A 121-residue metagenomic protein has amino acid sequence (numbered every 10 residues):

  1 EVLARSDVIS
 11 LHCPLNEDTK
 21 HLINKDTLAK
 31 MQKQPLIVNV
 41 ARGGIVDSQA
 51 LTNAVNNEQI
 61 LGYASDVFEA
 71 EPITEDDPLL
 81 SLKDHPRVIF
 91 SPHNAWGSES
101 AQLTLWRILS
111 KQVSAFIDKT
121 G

Functional and structural regions predicted by a protein language model:
V2-A4, L28-M31, L82-K83: A short, aliphatic-rich alpha-helical micro-motif
V2-L22, N39: Rossmann-like NAD(P)-binding element
L11, K25-L28, P86-F90: Short amphipathic alpha-helical segments, especially helix-boundary/capping motifs
L15-E17, T27, R42, N94: Short, well-ordered turn and helix-capping elements at secondary-structure junctions
D18-I37, S48-T52: Rossmann-fold NAD(P) dinucleotide-binding segment
Q34, V40-G121: Rossmann-like dinucleotide-binding domain for NAD(H)/NADP(H)
